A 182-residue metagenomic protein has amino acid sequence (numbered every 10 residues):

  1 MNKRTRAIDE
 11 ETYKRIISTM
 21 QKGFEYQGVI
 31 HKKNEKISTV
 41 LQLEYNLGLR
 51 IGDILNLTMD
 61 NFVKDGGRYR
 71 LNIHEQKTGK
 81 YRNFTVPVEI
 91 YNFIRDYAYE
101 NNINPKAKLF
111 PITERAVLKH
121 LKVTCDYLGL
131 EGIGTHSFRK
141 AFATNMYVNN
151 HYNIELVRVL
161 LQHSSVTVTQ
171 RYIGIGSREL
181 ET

Functional and structural regions predicted by a protein language model:
R6, Q76-R95, N104-V123: C-terminal catalytic core of Y-nucleophile DNA break-rejoin enzymes
A7, E75-T78, H163-T182: Catalytic-site neighborhood detector that most strongly recognizes the C-terminal catalytic loop/helix of tyrosine
E10-E11, R15-L47: Basic, Lys/Arg- and aromatic-enriched nucleic-acid-binding interface segment
R15-I16, R82-T85, E89, G174-T182: DNA/chromatin major-groove-contacting recognition/catalytic segments
K36, E131-M146: Short basic/aromatic active-site micro-motif
V40, G48, G52-L57, V157: Alpha-helix N-cap/helix-start motif at helix boundaries, enriched for small hydrophobics
D53-I54, I133, A143, H151-Q162 (+1 more regions): Active-site-proximal segment of tyrosine recombinases
N56-I90: Conserved tyrosine-mediated DNA breakage-rejoining catalytic core shared by Y-recombinases
